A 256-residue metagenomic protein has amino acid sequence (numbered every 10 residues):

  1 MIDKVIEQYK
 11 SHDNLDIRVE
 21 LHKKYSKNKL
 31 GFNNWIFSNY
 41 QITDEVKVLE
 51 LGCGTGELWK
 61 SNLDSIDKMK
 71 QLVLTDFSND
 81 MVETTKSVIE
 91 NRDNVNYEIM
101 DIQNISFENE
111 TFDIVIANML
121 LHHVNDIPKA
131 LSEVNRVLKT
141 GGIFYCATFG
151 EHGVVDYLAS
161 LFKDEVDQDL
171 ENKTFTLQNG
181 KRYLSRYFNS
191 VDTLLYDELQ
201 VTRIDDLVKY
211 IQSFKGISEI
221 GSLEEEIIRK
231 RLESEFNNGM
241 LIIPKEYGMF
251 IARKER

Functional and structural regions predicted by a protein language model:
M1-E45, E57-S61, M81: Conserved class I S-adenosyl-L-methionine
H22, N28-K29, T55-E57, F175-R186 (+1 more regions): Conserved Class I S-adenosyl-L-methionine
L49-N104: Class I SAM-dependent methyltransferase SAM/SAH-binding core
Q103-I114: A short acidic, Gly/Pro-enriched loop at the edge of an enzyme's catalytic core that lines a small-molecule cofactor
D113-I127: A short SAM/SAH-binding and catalytic strip from SAM-dependent methyltransferases
P128-T140: A short glycine-rich, Lys/Arg-flanked "PGG" loop and its adjoining helix->strand segment in the class I
Y145-D167, E171: Conserved class I S-adenosyl-L-methionine
